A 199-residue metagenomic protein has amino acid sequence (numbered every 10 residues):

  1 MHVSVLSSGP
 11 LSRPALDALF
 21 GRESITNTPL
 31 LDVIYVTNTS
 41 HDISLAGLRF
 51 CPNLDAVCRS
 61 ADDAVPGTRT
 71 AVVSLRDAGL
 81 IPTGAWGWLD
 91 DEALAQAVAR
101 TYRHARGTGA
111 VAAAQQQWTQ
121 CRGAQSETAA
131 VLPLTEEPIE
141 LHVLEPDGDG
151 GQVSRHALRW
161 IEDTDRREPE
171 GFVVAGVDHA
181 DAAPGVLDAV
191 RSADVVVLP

Functional and structural regions predicted by a protein language model:
M1-V3, L31: Extreme N-terminal starter segment of soluble prokaryotic enzymes
S4-V5, V197-P199: Structural motif
V5-R13, S40-D42, P138: Gly/Ser/Thr-rich loops at beta-strand to alpha-helix junctions that form or flank small-molecule/cofactor-binding
L11-A15, D32, A71, A110-W118 (+2 more regions): General structural feature for long, well-ordered alpha-helical segments within catalytic domains of soluble enzymes
P14-D32: A short, Lys/Arg-enriched amphipathic alpha-helix followed by its capping loop at the start of a domain
N27, T37-V173: Electropositive, gly/pro-rich neighborhoods at or near active sites that engage anionic ligands
E170-V190: Active-site glycine-rich loop that binds ribose-phosphate moieties when present
A193: An anion/phosphate-binding loop that grips the pyrophosphate of nucleotide cofactors and donors
